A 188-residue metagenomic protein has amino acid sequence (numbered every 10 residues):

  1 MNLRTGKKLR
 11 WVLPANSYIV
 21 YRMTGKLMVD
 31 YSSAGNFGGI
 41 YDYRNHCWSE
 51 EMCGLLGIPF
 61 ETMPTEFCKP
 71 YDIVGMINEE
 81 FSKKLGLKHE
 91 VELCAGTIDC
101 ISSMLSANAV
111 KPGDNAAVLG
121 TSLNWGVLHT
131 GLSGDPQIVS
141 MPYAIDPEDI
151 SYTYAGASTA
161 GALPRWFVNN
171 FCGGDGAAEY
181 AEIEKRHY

Functional and structural regions predicted by a protein language model:
M1-M28, G39-L55, I73, E79-Y188: Active-site core segments that coordinate phosphate-bearing ligands/cofactors across diverse enzyme families
V29-G35: Nucleotide/phosphate-binding loop and acidic/charged catalytic motifs in nucleotide-binding or -utilizing enzymes
G35-I40, E61-D72, T153: A glycine-/small-polar-enriched, mobile loop at the entrance of the PLP active site in fold-type I
